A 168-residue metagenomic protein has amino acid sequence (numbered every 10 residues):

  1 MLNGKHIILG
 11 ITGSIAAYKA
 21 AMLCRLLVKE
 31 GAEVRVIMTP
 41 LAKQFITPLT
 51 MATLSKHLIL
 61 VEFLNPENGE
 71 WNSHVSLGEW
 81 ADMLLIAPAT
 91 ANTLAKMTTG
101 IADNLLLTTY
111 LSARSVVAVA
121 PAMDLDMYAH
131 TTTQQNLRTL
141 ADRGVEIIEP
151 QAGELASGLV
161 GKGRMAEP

Functional and structural regions predicted by a protein language model:
M1-A118, L125-P168: A cross-family phosphate/adenosyl-ligand binding-site feature
